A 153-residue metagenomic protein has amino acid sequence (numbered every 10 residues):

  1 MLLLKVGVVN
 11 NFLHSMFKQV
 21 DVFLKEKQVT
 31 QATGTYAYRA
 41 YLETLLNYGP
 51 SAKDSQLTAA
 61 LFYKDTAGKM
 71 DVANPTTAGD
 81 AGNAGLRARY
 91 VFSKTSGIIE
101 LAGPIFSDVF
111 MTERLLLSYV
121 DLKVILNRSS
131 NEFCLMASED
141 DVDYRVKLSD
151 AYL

Functional and structural regions predicted by a protein language model:
M1-L153: Short, low-complexity Pro/Thr/Gly
